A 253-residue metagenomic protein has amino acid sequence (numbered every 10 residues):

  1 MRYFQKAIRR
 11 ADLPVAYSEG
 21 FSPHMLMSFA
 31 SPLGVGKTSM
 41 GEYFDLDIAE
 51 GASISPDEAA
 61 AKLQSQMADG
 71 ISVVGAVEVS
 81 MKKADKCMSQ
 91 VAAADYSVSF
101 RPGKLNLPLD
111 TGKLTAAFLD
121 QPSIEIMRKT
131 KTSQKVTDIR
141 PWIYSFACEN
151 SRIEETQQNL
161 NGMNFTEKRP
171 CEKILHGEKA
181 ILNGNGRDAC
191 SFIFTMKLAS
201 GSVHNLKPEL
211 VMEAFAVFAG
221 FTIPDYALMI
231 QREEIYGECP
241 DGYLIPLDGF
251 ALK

Functional and structural regions predicted by a protein language model:
M1-Y17: N-terminal ordered "arm"
A16-A49: Short, charge-patterned binding micro-sites
M40-S97: Ordered, amphipathic secondary-structure segments that act as subunit-interaction surfaces in large macromolecular
L46-A52, V98-K104, M196-S200: Short beta-strand-to-loop capping motifs
P56-M67, P108-Q121, L210-M212: Short amphipathic alpha-helices in soluble, non-transmembrane regions that often serve as interface/regulatory elements
K82-D85, A92-K135: Extended, positively charged loop/linker patches that create polyanion-binding surfaces
A84-P102, Y236-K253: Short, low-order "capping/linker" segments at domain edges
A116-K253: Core RNA-modification/binding signature centered on pseudouridine synthases
